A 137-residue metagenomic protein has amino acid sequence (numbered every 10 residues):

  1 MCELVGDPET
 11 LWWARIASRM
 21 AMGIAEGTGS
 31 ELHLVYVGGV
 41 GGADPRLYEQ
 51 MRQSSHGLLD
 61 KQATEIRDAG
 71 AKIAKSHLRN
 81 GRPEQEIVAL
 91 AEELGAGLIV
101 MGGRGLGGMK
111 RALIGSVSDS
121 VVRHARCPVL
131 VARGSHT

Functional and structural regions predicted by a protein language model:
M1-R46, A69, T137: Small/aliphatic-rich secondary-structure junction motif
M22, T64, D119: Active-site phosphate/pyrophosphate- and oxyanion-stabilizing loops and adjacent acidic/basic residues in soluble
G23-E26, E92-E93, R123: Solvent-exposed polar/charged
Y48-A63: Short, surface-exposed alpha-helical segments at coil->helix boundaries
T64-I99, H136-T137: Structural beta-alpha unit
L98-H124, G134-T137: Glycine-rich, Arg-bearing micro-motifs that act as flexible, cationic patches
